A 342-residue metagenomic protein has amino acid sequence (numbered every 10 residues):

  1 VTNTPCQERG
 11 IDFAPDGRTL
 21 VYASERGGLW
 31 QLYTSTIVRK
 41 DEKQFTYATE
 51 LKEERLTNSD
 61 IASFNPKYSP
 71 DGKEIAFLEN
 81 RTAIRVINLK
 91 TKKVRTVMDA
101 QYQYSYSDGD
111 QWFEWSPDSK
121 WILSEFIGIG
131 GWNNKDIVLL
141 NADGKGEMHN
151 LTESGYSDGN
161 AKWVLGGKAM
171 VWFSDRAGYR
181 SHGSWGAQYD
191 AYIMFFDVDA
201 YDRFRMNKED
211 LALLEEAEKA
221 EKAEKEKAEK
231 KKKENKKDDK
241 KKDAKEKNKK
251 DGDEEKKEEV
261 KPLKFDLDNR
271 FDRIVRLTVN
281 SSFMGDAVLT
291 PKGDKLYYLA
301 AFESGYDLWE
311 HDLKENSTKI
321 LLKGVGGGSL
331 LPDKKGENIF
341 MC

Functional and structural regions predicted by a protein language model:
V1-T2, T49-R55, L263-S281: A short helix->beta-strand "capping" segment at the edge of beta-propeller domains
T2-E8, A23-F45, T57-F64, A76-T91 (+7 more regions): A flexible loop/linker signature enriched in serine peptidases of the S9 family
P5, E50, D60, S107 (+4 more regions): Short loop/turn positions that demarcate and connect the beta-strands within blades of beta-propeller repeat domains
G10-T19, P66-E74, F113-W121, A161-A169 (+2 more regions): Blade-terminus and WD-like Trp-Asp/Gly-His loop motifs, strongest in beta-propeller folds
A14, R26, E50, S69 (+10 more regions): Residue-level signal for WD-repeat beta-propeller blades
S116, V138, K145, K236-K240 (+2 more regions): Long hydrophobic segments that form regular secondary structure
M148-K162, T278-G285, S317-P332: Conserved blade-ending motifs and adjacent loop-strand segments that build the rim/top face of beta-propeller domains
Y297, I339-F340: Conserved beta-propeller blade signature
